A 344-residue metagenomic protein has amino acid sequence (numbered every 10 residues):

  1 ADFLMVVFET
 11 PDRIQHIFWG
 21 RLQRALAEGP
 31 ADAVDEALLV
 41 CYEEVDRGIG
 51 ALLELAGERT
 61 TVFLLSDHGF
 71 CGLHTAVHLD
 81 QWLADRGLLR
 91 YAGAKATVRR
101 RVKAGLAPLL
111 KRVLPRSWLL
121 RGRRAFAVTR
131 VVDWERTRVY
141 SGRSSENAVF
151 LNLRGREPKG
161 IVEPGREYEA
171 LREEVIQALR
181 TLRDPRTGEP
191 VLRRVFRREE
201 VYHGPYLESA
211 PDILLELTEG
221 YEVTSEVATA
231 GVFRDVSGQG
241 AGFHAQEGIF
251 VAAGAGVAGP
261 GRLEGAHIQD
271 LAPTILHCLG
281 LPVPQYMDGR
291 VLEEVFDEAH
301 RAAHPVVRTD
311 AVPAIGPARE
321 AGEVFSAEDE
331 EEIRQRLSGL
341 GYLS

Functional and structural regions predicted by a protein language model:
A1-R47, S145-E146, L151-R166: Active-site His/acidic residue clusters
F3-V7, F63, V251: Structural motif
E9-R13, G20-R21, G69-C71, R154-E157 (+5 more regions): Short, solvent-exposed loop/turn segments at secondary-structure junctions
A51-E226, P273-T274: Secreted, luminal/periplasmic, and some membrane-associated catalytic domains that remodel anionic oxygen-ester
W82, E174-T181, I249, D270-C278 (+3 more regions): Generic recognition of well-ordered alpha-helical segments
E157-Y168, E200-V201, G256-G265, E320-V324: Active-site rim elements
G204-A210, E216, V227-A228, G265 (+3 more regions): Long, internal low-complexity/basic segments
E216-A272, C278: Low-complexity, glycine/alanine/valine/leucine- and proline-rich hydrophobic stretches
